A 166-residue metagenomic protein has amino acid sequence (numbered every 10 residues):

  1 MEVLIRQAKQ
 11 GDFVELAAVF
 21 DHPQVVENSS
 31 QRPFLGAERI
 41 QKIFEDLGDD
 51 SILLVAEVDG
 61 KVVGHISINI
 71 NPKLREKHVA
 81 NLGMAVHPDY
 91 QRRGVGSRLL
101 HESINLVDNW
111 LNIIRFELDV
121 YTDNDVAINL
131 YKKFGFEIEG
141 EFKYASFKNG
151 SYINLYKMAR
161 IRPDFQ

Functional and structural regions predicted by a protein language model:
V3-A18: A short beta-loop-alpha structural element at the N-terminal edge of CoA-dependent acyl/N-acetyltransferase catalytic
Q10-G11, S29-D89, L100-H101, L106 (+1 more regions): Acetyl-CoA-dependent GNAT
A18-F34: Helix-loop element at the rim of GNAT/NAT acetyltransferase active sites that forms part of the acceptor-substrate
V55, S67, N81-A85, G94 (+3 more regions): Conserved beta-strand segments that form the floor/walls of ligand-binding pockets within enzyme and binding domains
H87-H101, T122-N129, K133: Conserved glycine-rich acetyl-CoA-binding loop
D108-D119: Conserved GNAT acetyl-CoA-binding A-motif
E117-V120, K132, E137-I153: Conserved catalytic-core motifs of GNAT/GCN5-like acyltransferases
S151-Q166: Terminal substrate-recognition subdomain of acyl/acetyltransferases
